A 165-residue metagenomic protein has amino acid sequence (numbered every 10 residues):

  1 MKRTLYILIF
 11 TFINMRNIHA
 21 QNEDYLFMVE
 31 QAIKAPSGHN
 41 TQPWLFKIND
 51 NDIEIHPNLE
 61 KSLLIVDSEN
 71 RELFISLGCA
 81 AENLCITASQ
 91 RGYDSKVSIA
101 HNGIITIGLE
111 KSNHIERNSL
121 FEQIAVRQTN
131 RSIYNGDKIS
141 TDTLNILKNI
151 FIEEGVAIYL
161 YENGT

Functional and structural regions predicted by a protein language model:
T4-I13: Sec-dependent N-terminal signal peptides
I18-T165: Acidic, surface-exposed loops and disordered segments
